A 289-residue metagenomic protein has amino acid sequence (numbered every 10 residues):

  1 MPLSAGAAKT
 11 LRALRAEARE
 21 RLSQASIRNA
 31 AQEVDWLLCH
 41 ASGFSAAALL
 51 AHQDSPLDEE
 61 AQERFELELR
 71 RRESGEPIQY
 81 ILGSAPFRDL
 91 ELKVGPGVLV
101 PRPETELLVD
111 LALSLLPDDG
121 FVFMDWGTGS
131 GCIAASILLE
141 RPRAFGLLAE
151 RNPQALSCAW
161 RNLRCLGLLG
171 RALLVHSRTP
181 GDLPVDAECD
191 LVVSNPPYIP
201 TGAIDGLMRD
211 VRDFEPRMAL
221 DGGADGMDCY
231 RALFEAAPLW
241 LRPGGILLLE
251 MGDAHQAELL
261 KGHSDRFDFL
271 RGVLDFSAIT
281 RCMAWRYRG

Functional and structural regions predicted by a protein language model:
M1-S42, A47-L49, L57: Non-catalytic accessory regions of SAM-dependent methyltransferases
P2, W36-S114: Conserved AdoMet
S26-I27, R141-R143, R164-L169, W240 (+1 more regions): Short helix-capping segments at alpha-helix termini
L37, G75, T105, I133 (+6 more regions): Residue-level signal for inorganic ion chemistry
K93, L173-V175, L270-V273: General small-molecule cofactor/ligand-binding pocket signal
P103-G206, A254: Conserved SAM/SAH cofactor-binding pocket of Class I
Y198-C229: Mobile active-site "lid"/loop adjacent to the S-adenosyl-L-methionine
A224-R286: Conserved Class I SAM-dependent methyltransferase catalytic core
